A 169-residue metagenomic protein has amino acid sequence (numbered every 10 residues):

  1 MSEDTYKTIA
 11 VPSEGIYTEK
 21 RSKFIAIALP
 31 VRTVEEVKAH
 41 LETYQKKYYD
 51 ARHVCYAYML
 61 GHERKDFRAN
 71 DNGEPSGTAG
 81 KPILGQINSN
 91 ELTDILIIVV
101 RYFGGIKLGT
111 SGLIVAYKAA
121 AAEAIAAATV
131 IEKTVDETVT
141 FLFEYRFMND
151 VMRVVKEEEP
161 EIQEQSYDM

Functional and structural regions predicted by a protein language model:
M1-G77: C-terminal regulatory domains involved in ligand/effector binding and gene-expression control
I27, V54-Y56, D94-I98, T138: Structural motif
V37-H40, Y117, D150-V154: Hydrophobic side chains in well-ordered alpha-helices
Y48-A51, E158-Q163: A common structural junction motif
A79-A126: Active-site beta-strand/loop microenvironment that shapes enzyme catalytic pockets
V130-F147: Short glycine-/aliphatic-rich beta-strand segments at the starts of folded cytosolic domains
L142-E161: Short amphipathic alpha-helix segments
E164-M169: Non-DNA-binding regulatory cores of transcription-related proteins, predominantly C-terminal effector-binding
